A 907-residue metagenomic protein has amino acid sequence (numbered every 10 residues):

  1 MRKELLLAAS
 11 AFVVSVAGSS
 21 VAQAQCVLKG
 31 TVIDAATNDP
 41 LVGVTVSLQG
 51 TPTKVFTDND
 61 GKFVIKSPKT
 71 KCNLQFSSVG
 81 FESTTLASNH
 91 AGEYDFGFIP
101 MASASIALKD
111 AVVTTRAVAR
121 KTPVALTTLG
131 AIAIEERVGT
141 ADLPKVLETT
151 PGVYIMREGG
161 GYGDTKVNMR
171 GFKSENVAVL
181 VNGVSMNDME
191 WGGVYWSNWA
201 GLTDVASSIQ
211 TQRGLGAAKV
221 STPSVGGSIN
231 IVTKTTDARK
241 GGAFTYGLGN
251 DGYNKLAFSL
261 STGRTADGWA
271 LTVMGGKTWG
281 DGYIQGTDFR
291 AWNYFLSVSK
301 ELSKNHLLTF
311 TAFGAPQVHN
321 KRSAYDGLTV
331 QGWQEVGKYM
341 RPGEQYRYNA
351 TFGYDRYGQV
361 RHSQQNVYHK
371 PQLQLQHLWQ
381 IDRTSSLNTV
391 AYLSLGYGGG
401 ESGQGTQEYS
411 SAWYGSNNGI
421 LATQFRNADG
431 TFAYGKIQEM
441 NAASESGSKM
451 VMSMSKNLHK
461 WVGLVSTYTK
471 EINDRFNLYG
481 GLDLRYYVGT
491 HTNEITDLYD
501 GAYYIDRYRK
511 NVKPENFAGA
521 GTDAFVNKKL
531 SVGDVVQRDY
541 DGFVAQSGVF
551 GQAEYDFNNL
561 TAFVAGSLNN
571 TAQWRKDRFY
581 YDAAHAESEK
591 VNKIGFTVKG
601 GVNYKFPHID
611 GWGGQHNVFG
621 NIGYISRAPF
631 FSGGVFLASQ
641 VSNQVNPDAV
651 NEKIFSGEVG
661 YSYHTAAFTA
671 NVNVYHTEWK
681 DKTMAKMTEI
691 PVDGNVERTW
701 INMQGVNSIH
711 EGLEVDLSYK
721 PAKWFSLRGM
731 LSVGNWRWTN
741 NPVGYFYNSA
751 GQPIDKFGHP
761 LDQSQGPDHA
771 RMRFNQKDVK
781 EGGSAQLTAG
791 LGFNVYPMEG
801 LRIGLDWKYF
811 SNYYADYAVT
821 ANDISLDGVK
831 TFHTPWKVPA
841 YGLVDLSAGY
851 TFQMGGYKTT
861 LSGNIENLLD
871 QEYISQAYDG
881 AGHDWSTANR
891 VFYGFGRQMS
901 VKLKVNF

Functional and structural regions predicted by a protein language model:
A8, F313, Q359-V360, N603 (+4 more regions): Conserved C-terminal beta-signal and adjacent last beta-strands/turns of outer-membrane beta-barrel proteins
I33, T37, T45-Q49, Q75-F81 (+2 more regions): Short, acidic, small-residue-rich periplasmic hinge/interaction motif at the N-terminus of Gram-negative outer-membrane
V64-K66, K166, S185-R213, V232: Short acidic/polar hinge/loop motifs at secondary-structure boundaries that mediate gating or recognition
I99, A200-A243: A beta-strand signature from Gram-negative outer-membrane beta-barrel systems, especially the internal plug domain
G241, L248-W279, I284-S323, Q331 (+2 more regions): Transmembrane beta-barrel wall of Gram-negative outer-membrane proteins
S299, L307-Q376, E401-M454, F517-L530 (+1 more regions): Acidic/polar loop-and-plug regions of large Gram-negative outer-membrane beta-barrel proteins
D556-N559, H676-E678, E697, I701-V819 (+1 more regions): Gram-negative outer-membrane beta-barrel transporters
A572-F579, K590, Y604-G657, T669 (+5 more regions): Surface-exposed extracellular loop regions of Gram-negative outer-membrane beta-barrel proteins, predominantly
